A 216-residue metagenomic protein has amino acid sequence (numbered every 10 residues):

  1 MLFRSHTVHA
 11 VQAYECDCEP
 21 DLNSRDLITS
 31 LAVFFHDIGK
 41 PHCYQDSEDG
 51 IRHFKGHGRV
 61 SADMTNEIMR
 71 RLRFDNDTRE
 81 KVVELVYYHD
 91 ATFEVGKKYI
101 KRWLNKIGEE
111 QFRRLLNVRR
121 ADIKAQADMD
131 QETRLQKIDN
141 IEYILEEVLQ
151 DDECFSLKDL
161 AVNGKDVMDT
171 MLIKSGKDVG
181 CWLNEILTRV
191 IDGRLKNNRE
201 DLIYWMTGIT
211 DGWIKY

Functional and structural regions predicted by a protein language model:
M1-L2: Short, small-residue-biased leader/transition segments that mark boundaries at the very start of proteins
S5, G56-D63, T92-V95, S156-N163 (+1 more regions): Short acidic alpha-helix initiation/capping motifs at coil-to-helix transition points, especially at protein N-termini
V8-V11: Long, internal scaffold/assembly segments composed of regular secondary structure
A13-R134: Divalent metal-dependent catalytic cores for phosphoryl transfer on phosphate-bearing substrates
D26, E67-R71, Q126-Y216: Charged substrate- and nucleic-acid-binding regions of tRNA-handling and nucleotidyl-transfer enzymes, centered on
